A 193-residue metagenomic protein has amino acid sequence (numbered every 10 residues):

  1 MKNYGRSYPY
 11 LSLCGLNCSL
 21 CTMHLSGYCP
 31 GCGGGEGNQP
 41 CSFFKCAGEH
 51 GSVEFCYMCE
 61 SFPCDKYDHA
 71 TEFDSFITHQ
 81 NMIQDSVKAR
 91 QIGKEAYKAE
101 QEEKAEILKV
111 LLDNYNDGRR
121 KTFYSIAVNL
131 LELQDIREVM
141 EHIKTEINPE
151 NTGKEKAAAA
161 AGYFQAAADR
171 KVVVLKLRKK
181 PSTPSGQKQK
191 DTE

Functional and structural regions predicted by a protein language model:
M1-E193: Cysteine-centered metal-binding/redox modules
